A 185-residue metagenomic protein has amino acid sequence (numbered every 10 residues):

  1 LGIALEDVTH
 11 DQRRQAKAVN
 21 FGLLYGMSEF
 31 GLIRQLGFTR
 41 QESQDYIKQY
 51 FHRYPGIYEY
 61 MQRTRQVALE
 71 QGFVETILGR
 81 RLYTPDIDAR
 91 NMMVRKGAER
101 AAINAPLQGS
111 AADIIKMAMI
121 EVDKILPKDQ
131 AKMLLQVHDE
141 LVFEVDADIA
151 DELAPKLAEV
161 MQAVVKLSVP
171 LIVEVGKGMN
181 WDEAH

Functional and structural regions predicted by a protein language model:
L1-H185: Conserved catalytic core of nucleotide polymerization and phosphodiester-bond processing enzymes
